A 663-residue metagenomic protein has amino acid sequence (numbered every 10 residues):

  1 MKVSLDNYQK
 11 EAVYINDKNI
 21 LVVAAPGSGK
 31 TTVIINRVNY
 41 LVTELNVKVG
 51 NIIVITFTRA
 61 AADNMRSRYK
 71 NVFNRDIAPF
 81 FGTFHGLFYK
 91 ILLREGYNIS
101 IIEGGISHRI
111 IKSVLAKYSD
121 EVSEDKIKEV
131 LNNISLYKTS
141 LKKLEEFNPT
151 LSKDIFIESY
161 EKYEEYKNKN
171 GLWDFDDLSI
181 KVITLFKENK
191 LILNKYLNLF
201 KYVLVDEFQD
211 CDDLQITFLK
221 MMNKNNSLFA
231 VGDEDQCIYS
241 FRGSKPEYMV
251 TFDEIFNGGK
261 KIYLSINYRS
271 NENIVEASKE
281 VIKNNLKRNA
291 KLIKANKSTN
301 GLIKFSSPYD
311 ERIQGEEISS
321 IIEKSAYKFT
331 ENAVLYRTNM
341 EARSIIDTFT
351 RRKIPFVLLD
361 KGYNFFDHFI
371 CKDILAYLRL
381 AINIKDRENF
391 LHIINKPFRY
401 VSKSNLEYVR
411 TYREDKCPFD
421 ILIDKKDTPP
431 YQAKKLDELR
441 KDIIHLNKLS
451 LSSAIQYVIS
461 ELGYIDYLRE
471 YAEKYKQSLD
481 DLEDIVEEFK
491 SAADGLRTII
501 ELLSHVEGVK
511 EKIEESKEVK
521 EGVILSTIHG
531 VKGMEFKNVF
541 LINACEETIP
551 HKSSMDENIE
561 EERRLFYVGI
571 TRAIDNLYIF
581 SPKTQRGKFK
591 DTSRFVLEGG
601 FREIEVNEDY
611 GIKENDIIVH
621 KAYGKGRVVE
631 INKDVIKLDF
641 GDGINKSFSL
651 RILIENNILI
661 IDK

Functional and structural regions predicted by a protein language model:
K2-Y14, K18-V22, A61, F80 (+3 more regions): Conserved helicase NTPase motor core
K18-N19, A25-S28, L41-F186, K190 (+6 more regions): A basic/glycine-biased coupling hinge at the interface between accessory DNA-binding modules
I20-L21, I52, I262, N332: Conserved beta-strand position immediately N-terminal to the Walker
P26-I34, N257-K260, S265-F356, I382-N383 (+3 more regions): Helicase P-loop NTPase motor core
T32-V47, K220: Walker A/P-loop NTP-binding motif
D76-I91, I354-A376: Conserved beta-strand -> loop -> alpha-helix junction used to position metal-binding or nucleic-acid-contacting
Y377-F589, S593-E598: Conserved helicase C-terminal RecA-like lobe
A544-I644, F648-L650, E655-K663: C-terminal accessory regions
